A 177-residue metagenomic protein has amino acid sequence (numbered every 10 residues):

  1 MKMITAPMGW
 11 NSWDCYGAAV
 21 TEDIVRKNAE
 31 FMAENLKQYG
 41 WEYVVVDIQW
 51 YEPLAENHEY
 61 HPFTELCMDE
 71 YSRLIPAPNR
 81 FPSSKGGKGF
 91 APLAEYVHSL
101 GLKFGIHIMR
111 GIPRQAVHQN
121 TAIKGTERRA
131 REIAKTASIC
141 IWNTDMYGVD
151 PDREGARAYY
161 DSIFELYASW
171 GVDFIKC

Functional and structural regions predicted by a protein language model:
M1-G17: An acidic-aromatic substrate-binding cleft motif
Y16-V20, G40: Short, solvent-exposed loop/turn elements at domain surfaces
V20-R26, G86, A156: Phosphate/oxyanion-binding active-site loops and adjacent basic polyanion-contact surfaces
M32-F174: Aromatic-lined carbohydrate-binding/catalytic grooves of carbohydrate-active enzymes
